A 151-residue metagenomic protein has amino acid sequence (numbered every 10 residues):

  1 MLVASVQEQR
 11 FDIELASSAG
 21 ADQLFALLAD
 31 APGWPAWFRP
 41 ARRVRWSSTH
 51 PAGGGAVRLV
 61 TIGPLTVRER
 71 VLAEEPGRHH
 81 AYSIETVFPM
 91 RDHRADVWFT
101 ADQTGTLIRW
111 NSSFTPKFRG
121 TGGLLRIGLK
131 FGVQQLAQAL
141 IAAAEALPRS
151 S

Functional and structural regions predicted by a protein language model:
M1-S48: Hydrophobic ligand-binding cavity/cleft-lining segments
V6-R10, G77, D92, G105-L107: A general secondary-structure signal for short beta-strands and their flanking turns/coil in non-transmembrane regions
D12-E14, T66-R68, R94-D96, N111: Well-ordered beta-strand positions in beta-sheet-rich domains
S18-D22, L72-G77, W98-L107: A short, structured loop/turn motif at beta-sheet edges
P35-A36, R45-M90, R94, D102 (+1 more regions): Glycine-rich portal/gate segments that line the openings of hydrophobic small-molecule binding cavities
E85-P89, N111-K117: Short, solvent-exposed aromatic-acidic interface loops
S113-S151: A conserved amphipathic terminal alpha-helix motif
